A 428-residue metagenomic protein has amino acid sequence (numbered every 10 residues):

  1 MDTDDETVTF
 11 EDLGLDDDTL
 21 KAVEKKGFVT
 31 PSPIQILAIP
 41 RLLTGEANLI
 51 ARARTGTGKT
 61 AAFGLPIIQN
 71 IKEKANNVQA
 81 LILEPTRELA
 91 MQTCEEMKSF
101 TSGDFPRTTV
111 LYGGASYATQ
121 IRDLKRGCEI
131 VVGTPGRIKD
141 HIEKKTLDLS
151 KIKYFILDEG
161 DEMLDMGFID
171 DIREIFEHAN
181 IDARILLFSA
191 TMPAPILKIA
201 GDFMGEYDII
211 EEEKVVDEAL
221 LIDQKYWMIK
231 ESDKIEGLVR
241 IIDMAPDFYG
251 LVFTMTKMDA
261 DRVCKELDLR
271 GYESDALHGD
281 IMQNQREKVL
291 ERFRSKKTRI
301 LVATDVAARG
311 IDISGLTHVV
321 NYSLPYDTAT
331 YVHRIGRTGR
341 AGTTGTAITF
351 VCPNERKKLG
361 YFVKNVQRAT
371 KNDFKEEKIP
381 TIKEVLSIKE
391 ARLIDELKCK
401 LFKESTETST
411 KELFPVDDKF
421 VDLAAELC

Functional and structural regions predicted by a protein language model:
D2-R52: Conserved pre-motif I regulatory segment
T3, T343-C428: Arginine-glycine-biased low-complexity disordered regions
D17-F28, A75-E143, K151-Y154, K198 (+4 more regions): Conserved nucleic-acid-binding Ia/Ib motif block in the N-terminal RecA-like helicase ATPase lobe
I39-A47, T60-A75, E96-F100: Walker A/P-loop NTP-binding motif
G45-A51, N76-A80, C128-E129, D247-Y249 (+1 more regions): Pre-Walker A (Motif I) flank of P-loop NTPase domains
D148-V215, Q367: Post-DEXD/H (motif II) to motif III coupling segment of the RecA-like Helicase ATP-binding lobe
K153, R270-N365: Conserved RecA-like helicase motor core of SF1/SF2 enzymes
L221-E266: Conserved interdomain hinge at the start of the Helicase C-terminal
